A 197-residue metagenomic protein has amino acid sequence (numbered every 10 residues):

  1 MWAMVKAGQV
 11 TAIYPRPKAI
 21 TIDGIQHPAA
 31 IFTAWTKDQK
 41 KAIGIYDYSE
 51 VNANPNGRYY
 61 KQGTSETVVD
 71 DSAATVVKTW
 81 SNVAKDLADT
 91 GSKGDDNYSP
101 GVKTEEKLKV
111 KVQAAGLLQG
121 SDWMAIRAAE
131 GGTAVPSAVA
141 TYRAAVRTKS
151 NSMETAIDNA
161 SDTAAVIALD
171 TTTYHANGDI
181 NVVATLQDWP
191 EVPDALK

Functional and structural regions predicted by a protein language model:
M1-K197: A preference for well-ordered globular domain cores that mediate specific macromolecular interactions or catalysis
